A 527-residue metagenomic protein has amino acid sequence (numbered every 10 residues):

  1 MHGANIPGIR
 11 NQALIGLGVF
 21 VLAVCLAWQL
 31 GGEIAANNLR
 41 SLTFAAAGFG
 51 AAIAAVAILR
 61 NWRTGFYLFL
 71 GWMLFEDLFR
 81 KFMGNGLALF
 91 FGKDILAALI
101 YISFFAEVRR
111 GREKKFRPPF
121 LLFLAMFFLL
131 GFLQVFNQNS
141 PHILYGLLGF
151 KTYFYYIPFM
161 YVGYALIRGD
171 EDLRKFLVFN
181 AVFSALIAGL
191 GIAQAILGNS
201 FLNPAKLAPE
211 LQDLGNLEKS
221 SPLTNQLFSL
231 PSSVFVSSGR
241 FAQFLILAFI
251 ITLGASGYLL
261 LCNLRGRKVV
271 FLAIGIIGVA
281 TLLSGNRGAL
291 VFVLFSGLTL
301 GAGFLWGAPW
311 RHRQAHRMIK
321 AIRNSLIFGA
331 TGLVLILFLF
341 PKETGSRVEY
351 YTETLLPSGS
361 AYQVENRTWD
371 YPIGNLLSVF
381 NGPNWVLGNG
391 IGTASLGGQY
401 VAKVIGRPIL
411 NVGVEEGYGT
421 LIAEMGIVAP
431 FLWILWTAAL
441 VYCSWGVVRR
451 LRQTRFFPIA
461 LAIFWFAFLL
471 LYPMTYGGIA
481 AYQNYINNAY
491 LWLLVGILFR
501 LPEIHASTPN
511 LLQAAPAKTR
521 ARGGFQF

Functional and structural regions predicted by a protein language model:
M1-V19, Q314-F328, R450-I459, G477-A481 (+1 more regions): A juxtamembrane structural motif centered on a specific transmembrane helix
R10, E171-N180, L264-V270, W310-A330: Membrane-interfacial entry segments at the cytosolic side of transmembrane helices
A55-N85, F91-F154, F527: N-terminal hydrophobic segments of proteins, predominantly signal-anchor/transmembrane helices of inner/organellar
G65-G71, K115-F127, G163-P209: Interfacial loop-to-transmembrane-helix boundary motif in multi-pass membrane proteins
F75, S346-R347, E353-M425, S444-L451: Long extracytoplasmic/lumenal interhelical loops at the membrane interface of multi-pass membrane proteins
F132, K175-G307, Q526: Alpha-helical transmembrane segments of multi-pass inner-membrane proteins
G189, Q194-F201, S284, A289 (+2 more regions): A membrane-periplasm/extracellular boundary helix in multi-pass inner-membrane enzymes that assemble envelope glycans
R267-I277, Y442-G477: Loop-to-helix entry and N-terminal half of a specific, functionally important transmembrane alpha helix in multi-pass
